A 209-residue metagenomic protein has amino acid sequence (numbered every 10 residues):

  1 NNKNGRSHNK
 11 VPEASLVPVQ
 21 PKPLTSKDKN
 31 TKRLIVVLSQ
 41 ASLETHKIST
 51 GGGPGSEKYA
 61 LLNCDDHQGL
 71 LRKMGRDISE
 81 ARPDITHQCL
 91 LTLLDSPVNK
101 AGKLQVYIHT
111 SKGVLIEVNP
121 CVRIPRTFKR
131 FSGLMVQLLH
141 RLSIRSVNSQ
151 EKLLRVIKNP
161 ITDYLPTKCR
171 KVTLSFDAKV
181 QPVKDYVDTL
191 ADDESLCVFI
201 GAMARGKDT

Functional and structural regions predicted by a protein language model:
N1-V183: RNA substrate-binding interface of SAM-dependent RNA methyltransferases
K171, D192-C197: Short beta-strand/loop segments at the ligand-binding rim of alpha/beta enzyme cores
T173, I200-G201: Redox-cofactor binding/interface segments in oxidoreductases and associated redox assembly factors
Q181-D185, K207-D208: Active-site-adjacent loop/helix micro-motif of nuclease/hydrolase catalytic cores
D185-A191: RNase H-like, Mg2+-dependent phosphodiesterase core, and more generally RNA phosphate-backbone-engaging helix-loop
A191-D192, T209: Structural alpha-helical scaffold elements that stabilize or flank donor/cofactor-binding regions in carbohydrate
C197, M203-T209: Structured adenosyl-cofactor binding patch, chiefly the S-adenosyl-L-methionine
